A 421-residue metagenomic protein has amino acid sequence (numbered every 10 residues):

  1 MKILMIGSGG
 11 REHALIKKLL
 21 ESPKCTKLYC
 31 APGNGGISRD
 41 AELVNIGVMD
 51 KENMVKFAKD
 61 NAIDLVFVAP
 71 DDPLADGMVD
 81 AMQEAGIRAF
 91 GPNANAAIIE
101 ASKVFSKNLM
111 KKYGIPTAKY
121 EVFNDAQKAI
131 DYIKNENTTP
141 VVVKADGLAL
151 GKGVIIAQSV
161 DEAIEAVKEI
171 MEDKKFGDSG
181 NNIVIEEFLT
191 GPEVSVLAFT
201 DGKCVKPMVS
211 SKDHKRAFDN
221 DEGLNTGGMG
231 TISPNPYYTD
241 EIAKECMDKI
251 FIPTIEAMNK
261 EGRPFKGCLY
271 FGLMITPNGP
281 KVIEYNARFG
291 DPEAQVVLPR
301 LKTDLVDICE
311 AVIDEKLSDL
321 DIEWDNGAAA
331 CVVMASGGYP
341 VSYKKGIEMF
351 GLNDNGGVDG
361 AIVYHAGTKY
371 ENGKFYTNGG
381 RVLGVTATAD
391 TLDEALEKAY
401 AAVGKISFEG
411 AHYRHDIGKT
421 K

Functional and structural regions predicted by a protein language model:
M1-A94: ATP-binding N-terminal substructure of ATP-dependent carboxylate-amine bond-forming enzymes
L4-M5, E100-I183, P236, D240-I252: Active-site nucleotide/adenylate-binding loops and adjacent lid/helix of ATP-dependent enzymes
E21, G36-S38, D60, F90 (+13 more regions): Solvent-exposed alpha-helices and their adjacent loops that cap or buttress functional pockets in soluble metabolic
V154-A294: Internal nucleotide-binding/catalytic subdomain
M247-L269, N286-V358: Active-site "cap" helix and flanking loop/linker of ATP-utilizing ligase/carboxylase catalytic domains
K345-G384: Generic long, charged, amphipathic alpha-helical segments
T368-N372, Y376-K421: Generic C-terminus detector
